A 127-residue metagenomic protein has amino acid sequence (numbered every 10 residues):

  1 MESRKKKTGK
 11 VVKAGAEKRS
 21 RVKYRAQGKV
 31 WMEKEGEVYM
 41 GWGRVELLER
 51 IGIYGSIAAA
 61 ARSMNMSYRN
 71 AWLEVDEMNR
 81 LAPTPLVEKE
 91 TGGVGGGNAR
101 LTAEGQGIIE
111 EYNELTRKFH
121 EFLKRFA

Functional and structural regions predicted by a protein language model:
M1-R19, E121: Polybasic, lysine-enriched low-complexity intrinsically disordered terminal tails
V22-G36: Short, Lys/Arg-enriched N-terminal segment that forms or immediately precedes the first helix of a structured domain
Y54-A60: Short helix-boundary/capping micro-motifs
N65-S67: Central "turn" residue of the DNA-binding helix-turn-helix
E74: Residues within the DNA-recognition helix of helix-turn-helix
R80-P85: Residue cluster at the C-terminal edge of the helix-turn-helix DNA-binding motif
K89-E114: Basic, amphipathic "hinge/linker" alpha-helix immediately C-terminal to the N-terminal HTH DNA-binding motif
I108-A127: Alpha-helical linker/hinge and terminal dimerization helices associated with HTH transcriptional regulators
